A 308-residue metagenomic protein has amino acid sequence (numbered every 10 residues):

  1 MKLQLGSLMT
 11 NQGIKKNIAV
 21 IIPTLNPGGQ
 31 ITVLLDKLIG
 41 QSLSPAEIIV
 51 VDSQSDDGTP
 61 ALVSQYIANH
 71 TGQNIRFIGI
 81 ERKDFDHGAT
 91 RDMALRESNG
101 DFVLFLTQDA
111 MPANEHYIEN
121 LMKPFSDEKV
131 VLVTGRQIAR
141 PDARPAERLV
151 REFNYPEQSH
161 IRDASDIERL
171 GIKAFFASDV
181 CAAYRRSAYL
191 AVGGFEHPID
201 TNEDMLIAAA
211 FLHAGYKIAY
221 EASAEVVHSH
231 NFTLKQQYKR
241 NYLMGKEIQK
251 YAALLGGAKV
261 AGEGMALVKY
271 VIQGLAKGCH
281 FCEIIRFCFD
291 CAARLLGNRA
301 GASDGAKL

Functional and structural regions predicted by a protein language model:
P27-G40: Short, well-formed alpha-helical segments that are part of the catalytic scaffolds of diverse glycosyltransferases
D52-A61, A110-M111: A conserved acidic beta->alpha catalytic loop
I80-S98: Glycine-rich, basic loop-to-helix element that forms the pyrophosphate-binding segment of sugar-nucleotide handling
V103: Short aromatic/hydrophobic "clamp" motif used to bind/position activated sugar donors
M111, E115-R148: Conserved donor NDP-sugar-binding/catalytic core segment of glycosyltransferases
G135-R136, F153-A174: Short, flexible, basic/aromatic active-site loop/helix in glycosyltransferases
S165-Y184, D200: A recurrent flexible, glycine/aromatic-enriched loop bordering the glycosyltransferase active site that acts as
R240-K246, K250, G256-L308: Non-catalytic, C-terminal membrane-associated alpha-helical segments of glycosyltransferases
